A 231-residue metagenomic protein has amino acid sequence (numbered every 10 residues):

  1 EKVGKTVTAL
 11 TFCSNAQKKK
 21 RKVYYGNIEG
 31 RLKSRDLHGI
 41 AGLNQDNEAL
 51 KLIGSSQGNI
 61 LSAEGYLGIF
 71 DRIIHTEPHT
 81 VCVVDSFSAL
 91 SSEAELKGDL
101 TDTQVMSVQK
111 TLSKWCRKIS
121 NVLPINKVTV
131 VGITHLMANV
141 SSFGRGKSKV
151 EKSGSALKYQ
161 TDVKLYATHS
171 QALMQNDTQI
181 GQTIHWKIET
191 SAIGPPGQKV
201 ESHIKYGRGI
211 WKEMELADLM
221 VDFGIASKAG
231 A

Functional and structural regions predicted by a protein language model:
E1, K18-K20, R72, T80 (+3 more regions): Catalytic phosphate/metal-binding cores of nucleic-acid and nucleotide-processing enzymes, i.e., regions that mediate
E1-K19, Y25: Glycine-rich P-loop/Walker A and Walker A-like loops and their local beta1-loop-alpha1 context in P-loop NTPases
K18, G39-I40, I125, D222: Residues at alpha-helix termini
K19-V105, Q109-K114, K118: Conserved inter-motif catalytic segment of the P-loop NTP-binding fold
G42-L43, V128, I225-A226: Short aromatic/hydrophobic-glycine micro-motifs
V105-F223: Phosphate-binding/switch region of NTP-binding enzymes
